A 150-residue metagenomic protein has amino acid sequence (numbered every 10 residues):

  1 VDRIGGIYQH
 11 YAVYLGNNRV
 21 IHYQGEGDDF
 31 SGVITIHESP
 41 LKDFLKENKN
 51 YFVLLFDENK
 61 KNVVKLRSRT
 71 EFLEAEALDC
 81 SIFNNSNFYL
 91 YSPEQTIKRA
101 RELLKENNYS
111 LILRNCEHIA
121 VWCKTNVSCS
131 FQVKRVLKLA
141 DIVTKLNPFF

Functional and structural regions predicted by a protein language model:
V1-C80: Glycine-rich catalytic cores of cysteine/serine-nucleophile enzymes that process amide/ester linkages in cell-envelope
D79, F83-F150: Activation targets extended, charge/polar-rich intrinsically disordered C-terminal tails
